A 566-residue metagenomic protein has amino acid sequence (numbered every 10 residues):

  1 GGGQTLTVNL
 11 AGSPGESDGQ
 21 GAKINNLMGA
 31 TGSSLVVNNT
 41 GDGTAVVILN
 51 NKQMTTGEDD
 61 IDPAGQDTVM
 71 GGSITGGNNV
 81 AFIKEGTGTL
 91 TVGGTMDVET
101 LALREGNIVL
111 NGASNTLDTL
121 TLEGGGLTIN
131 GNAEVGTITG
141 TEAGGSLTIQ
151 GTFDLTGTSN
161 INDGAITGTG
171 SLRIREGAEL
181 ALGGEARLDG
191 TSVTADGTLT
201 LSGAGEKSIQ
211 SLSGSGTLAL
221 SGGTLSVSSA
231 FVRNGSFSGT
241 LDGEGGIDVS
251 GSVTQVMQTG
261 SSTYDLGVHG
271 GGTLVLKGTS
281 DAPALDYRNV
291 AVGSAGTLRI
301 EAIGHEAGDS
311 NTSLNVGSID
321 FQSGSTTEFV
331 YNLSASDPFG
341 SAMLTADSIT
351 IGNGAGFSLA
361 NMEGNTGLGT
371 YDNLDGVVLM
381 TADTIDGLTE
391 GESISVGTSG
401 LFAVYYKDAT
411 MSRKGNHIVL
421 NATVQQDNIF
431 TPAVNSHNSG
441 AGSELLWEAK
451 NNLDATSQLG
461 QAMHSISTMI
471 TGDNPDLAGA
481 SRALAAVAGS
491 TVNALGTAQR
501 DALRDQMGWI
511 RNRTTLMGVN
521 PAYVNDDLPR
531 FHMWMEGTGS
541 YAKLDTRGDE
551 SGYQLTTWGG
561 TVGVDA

Functional and structural regions predicted by a protein language model:
G1, M28-E123, E142-G197, K207 (+2 more regions): Extracellular repeat-rich scaffold modules on cell surfaces
T5-G19, I61-D62, G125-I129, T198-G205 (+2 more regions): Short aromatic-glycine motifs in intrinsically disordered, low-complexity regions
T7, N26-M28, T139, S213 (+2 more regions): Extracellular, surface-exposed repeat/solenoid domains
G15-S17, V46-L49, L147-I149, L199 (+6 more regions): Generic recognition of long tandem-repeat/solenoid scaffolds
D18-Q20, I24-N25, F82, G151 (+6 more regions): Extracellular beta-strand/loop-rich repeat segments of large surface/secreted proteins
G41, D320-Q322, T350, S412 (+2 more regions): Extracellular/periplasmic catalytic domains that process cell-envelope and extracellular macromolecules
T456-A566: Outer membrane beta-barrel translocator domains of Type V secretion systems
